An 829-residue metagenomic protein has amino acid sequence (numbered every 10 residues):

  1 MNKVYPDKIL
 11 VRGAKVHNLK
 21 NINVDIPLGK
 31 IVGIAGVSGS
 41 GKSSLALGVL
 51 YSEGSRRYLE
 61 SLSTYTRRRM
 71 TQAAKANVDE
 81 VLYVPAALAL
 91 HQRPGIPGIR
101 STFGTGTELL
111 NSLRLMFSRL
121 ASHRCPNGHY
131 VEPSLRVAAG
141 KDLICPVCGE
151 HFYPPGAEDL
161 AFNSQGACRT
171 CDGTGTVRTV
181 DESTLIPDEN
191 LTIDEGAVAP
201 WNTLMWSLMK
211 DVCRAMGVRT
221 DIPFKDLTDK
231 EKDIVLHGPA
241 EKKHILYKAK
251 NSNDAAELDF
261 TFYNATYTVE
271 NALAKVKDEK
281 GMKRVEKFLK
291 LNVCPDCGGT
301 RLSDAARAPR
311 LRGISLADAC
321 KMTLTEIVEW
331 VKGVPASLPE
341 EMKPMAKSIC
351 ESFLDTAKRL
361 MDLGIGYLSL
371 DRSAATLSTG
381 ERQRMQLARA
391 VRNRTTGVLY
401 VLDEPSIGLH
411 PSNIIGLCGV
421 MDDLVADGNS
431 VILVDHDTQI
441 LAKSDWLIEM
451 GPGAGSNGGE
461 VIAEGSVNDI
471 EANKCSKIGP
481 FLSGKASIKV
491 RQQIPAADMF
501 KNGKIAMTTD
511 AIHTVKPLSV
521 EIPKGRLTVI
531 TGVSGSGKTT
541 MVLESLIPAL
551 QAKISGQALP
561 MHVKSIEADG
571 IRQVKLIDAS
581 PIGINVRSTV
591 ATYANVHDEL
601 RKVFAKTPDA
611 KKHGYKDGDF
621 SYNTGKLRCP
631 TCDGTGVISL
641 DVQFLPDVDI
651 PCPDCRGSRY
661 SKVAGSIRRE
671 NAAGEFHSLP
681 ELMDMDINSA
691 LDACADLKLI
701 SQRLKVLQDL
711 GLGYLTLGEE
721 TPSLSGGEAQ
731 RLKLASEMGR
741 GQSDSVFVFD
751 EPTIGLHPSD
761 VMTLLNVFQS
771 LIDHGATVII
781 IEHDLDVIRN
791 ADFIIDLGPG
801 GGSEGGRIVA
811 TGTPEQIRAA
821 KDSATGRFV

Functional and structural regions predicted by a protein language model:
M1-V829: Conserved phosphate-binding elements of NTP-dependent enzyme cores
